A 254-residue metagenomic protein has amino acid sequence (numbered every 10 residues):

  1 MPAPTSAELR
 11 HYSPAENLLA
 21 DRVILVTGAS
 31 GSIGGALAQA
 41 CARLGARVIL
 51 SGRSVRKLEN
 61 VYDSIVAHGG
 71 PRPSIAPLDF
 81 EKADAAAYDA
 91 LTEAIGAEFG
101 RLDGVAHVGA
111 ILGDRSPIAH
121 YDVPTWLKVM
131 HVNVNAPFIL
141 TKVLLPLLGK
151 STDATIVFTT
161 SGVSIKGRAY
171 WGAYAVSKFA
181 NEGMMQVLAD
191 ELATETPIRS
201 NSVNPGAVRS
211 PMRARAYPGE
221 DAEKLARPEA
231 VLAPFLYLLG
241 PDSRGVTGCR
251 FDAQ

Functional and structural regions predicted by a protein language model:
P2-L9, T194, I198, S202-V203 (+2 more regions): C-terminal helical subdomain
V23, S30-S32: Conserved glycine-rich cofactor-binding loop
A46-V61: Conserved glycine-rich Rossmann-like NAD(P)H-binding loop of the short-chain dehydrogenase/reductase
A67-D84: Rossmann-fold cofactor-recognition segment
F80, V108-R115: Conserved NAD(P)H cofactor-binding loop of Rossmann-fold oxidoreductase domains
L91, S116-I118, D122-L127: Substrate-binding pocket helix/loop in short-chain dehydrogenase/reductase
I111, V123, G149-T194, A207: Catalytic loop of short-chain dehydrogenase/reductase
